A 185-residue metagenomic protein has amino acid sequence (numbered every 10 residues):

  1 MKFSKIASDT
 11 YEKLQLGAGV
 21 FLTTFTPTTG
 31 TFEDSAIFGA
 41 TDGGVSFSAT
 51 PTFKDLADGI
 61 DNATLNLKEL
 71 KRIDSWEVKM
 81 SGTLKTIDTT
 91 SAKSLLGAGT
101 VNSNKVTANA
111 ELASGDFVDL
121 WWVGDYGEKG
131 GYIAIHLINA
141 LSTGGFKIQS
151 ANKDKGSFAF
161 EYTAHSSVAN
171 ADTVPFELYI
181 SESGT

Functional and structural regions predicted by a protein language model:
M1-A92, N139-S157: Solvent-exposed edge beta-strands and adjacent loop segments that serve as assembly or binding interfaces
S8, K54-I60, A108, G115-V118 (+2 more regions): Intrinsic-disorder/low-complexity regions
G44, A57-A63, W121, V174 (+2 more regions): Intrinsically disordered, low-complexity regions of eukaryotic proteins
T50-T52, K85-T89, D125-K129, A140 (+2 more regions): Generic structural motif
K79-T83, D119-V123, A159-T163: Beta-strand secondary-structure signal
T89-L137: Short helix-loop boundary/capping segments
Y132-T185: Mixed-charge, glycine-accented linear interaction segment located at domain edges/termini
